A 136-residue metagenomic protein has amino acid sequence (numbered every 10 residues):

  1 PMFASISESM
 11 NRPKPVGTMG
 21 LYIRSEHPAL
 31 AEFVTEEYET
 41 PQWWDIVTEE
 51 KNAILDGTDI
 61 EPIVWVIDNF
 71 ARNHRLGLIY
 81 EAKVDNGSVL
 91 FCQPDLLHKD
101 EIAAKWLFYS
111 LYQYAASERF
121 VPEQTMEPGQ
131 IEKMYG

Functional and structural regions predicted by a protein language model:
P1-V47, L107-Y112, E132: A glycine-rich, often tryptophan-bearing local segment used as a flexible ligand/cofactor-contacting loop or short
D56-L76: Short, Gly/Ser/Thr-enriched beta-strand-loop segments that form substrate-interacting elements of hydrolase/peptidase
H74-D85: Short, surface-exposed beta-strand/loop micro-motifs that present aromatic residues
V89-Q93: Structural recognition of the beta-strand scaffold that forms the well-ordered cores of secreted hydrolase catalytic
D95-K99: Solvent-exposed loop/turn segments at secondary-structure junctions within structured extracellular/periplasmic domains
D100-F108: Short, charged, low-complexity patches
L111-R119: Short, hydrophobic alpha-helical segments
Q124-G136: Acidic, Ser/Thr-rich low-complexity intrinsically disordered segments
